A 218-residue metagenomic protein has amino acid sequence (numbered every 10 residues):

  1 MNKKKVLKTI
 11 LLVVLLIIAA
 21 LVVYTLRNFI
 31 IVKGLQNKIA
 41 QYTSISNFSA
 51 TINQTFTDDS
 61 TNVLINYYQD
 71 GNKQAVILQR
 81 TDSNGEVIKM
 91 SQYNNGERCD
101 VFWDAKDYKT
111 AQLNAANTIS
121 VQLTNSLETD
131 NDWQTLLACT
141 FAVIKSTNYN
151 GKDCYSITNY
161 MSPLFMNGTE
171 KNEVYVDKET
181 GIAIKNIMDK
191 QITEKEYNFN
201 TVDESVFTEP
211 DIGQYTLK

Functional and structural regions predicted by a protein language model:
M1-L7, Y108, G151, I184 (+1 more regions): Generic cytosolic/nucleocytoplasmic N-terminal low-complexity/intrinsically disordered segments
N2-Q74, T147, S205-K218: N-terminal leader/targeting segments and the immediate start of mature chains
T25-L35, Q41-T43, Y93-C154, T158-M166 (+2 more regions): Flexible, processing/modification-adjacent segments and terminal tails in exported/periplasmic/extracellular proteins
A50, T61-V63, I88, A142-V143 (+2 more regions): Residue-level marker for the onset of beta-strands and adjacent loop->beta junctions in well-ordered domains
N53-S60, A75-E86, L127-C139, S162-N167: Short, solvent-exposed secondary-structure boundary motifs
N66-L127, K185-E196: An acidic-aromatic
Y68, I77-M90, N148-L217: Gly/Pro-enriched, hydrophobic low-complexity segments that function as extracytoplasmic propeptides/linkers
